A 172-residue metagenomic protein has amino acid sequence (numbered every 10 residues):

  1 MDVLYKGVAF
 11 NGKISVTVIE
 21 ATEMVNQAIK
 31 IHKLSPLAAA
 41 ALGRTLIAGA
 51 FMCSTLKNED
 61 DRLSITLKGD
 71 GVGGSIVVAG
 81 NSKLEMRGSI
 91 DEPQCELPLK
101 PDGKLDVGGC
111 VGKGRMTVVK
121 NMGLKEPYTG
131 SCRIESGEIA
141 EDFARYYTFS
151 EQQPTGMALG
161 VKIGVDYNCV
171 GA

Functional and structural regions predicted by a protein language model:
D2-A172: Interaction interfaces in information-processing and related assembly proteins
